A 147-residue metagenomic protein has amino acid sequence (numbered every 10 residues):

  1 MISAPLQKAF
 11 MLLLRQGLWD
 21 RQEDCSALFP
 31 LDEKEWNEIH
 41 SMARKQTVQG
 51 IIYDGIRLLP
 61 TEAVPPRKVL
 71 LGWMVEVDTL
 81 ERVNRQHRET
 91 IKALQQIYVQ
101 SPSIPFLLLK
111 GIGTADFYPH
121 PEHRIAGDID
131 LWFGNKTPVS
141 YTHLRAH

Functional and structural regions predicted by a protein language model:
S3-K8, W19-K110: Helical scaffold of the NTase/Pol beta-like nucleotidyltransferase catalytic core
K92-Y141: Active-site nucleotide-donor binding segment shared across nucleotidyl transfer reactions
T142-H147: Conserved small/polar residues in nucleotide/adenosyl-binding loops
